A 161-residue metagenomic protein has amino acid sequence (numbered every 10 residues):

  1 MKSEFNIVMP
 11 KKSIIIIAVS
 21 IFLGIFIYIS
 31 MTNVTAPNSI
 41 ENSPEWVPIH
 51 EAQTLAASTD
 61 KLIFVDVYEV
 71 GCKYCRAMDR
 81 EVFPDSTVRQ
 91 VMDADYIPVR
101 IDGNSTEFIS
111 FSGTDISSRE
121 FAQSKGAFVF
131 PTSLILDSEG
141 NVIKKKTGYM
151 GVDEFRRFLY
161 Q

Functional and structural regions predicted by a protein language model:
M1-N42: N-terminal targeting signals for export/organelle localization
I40-D60: Electrostatic cytochrome c docking/interface patches
S58-K73: Short active-site neighborhood of thiol/selenol oxidoreductases, capturing the structured segment around
T59-I63, A94-V99, F130-P131, S138-N141: Loop/turn elements at helix/coil->beta-strand transitions in domains of secreted/extracellular proteins
V70, G103-T106, S138-G140, G151: Solvent-exposed coil/turn segments that connect beta secondary-structure elements in extracytoplasmic/periplasmic
C75-D93: Typically the conserved alpha-helix immediately C-terminal to a functionally engaged Cys/Sec in thioredoxin-like
E81, Q123-Q161: Non-catalytic, surface beta->alpha helical segment in thiol-disulfide oxidoreductase systems
V99, F111-A127: Short, internal strand/loop/helix patches that form the active-site neighborhood or redox-interaction surface
